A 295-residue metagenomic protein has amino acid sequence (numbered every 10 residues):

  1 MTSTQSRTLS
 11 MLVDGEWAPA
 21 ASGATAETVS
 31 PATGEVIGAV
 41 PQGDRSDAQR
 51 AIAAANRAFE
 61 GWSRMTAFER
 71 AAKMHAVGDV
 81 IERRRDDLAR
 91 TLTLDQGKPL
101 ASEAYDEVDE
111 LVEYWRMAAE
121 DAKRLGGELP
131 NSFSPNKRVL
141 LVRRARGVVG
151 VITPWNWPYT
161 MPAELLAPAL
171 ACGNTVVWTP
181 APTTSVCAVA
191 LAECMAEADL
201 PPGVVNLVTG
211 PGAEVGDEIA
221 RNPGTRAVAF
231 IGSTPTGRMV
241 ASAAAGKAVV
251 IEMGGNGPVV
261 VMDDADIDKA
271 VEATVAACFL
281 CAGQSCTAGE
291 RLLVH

Functional and structural regions predicted by a protein language model:
M1-V40, A72, A76, G127-I152 (+1 more regions): Terminal low-complexity tails and localization/encapsulation signals of metabolic enzymes
G34, R70, L92, G173 (+4 more regions): Residue-level signal for inorganic ion chemistry
E35-L125, N136: Glycine-rich loop-to-alpha-helix module at the N-terminal edge of alpha/beta enzyme cores
E128-P202: Conserved small-residue-rich beta-alpha loop and adjacent elements that most often cradle the phosphate/pyrophosphate
R138-V139, N206-R226: A structured beta-alpha segment of the ubiquitous adenosine-cofactor-binding alpha/beta core
L166-A167, G216, G237, V271: Generic hydrophobic/aromatic pocket-lining and core-packing "Φ" positions
A167, R226-I231: Periplasmic-binding protein-like
A227, P235-H295: ALDH superfamily catalytic-core signature
